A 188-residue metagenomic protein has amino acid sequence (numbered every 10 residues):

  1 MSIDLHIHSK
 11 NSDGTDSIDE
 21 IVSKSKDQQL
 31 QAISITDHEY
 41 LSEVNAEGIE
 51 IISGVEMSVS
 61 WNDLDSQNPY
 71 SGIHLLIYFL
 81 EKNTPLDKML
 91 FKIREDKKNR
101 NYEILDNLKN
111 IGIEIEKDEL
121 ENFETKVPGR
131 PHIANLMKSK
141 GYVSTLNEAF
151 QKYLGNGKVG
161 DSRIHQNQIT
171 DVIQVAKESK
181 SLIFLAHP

Functional and structural regions predicted by a protein language model:
M1-P128: A metal-dependent hydrolase metal-coordination microenvironment
D4-D16, Q28, K97-P188: Domain-core and long-helix interface of multi-subunit machines
